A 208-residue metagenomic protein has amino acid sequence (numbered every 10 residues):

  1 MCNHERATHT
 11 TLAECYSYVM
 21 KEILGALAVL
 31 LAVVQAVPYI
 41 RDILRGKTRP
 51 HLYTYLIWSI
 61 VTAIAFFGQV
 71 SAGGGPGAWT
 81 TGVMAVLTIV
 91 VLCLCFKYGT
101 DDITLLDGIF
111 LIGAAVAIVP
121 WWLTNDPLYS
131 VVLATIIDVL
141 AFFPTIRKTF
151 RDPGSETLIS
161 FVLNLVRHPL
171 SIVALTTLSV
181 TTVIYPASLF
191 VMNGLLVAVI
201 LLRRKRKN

Functional and structural regions predicted by a protein language model:
Y16-N208: Alpha-helical membrane-protein topology signature
